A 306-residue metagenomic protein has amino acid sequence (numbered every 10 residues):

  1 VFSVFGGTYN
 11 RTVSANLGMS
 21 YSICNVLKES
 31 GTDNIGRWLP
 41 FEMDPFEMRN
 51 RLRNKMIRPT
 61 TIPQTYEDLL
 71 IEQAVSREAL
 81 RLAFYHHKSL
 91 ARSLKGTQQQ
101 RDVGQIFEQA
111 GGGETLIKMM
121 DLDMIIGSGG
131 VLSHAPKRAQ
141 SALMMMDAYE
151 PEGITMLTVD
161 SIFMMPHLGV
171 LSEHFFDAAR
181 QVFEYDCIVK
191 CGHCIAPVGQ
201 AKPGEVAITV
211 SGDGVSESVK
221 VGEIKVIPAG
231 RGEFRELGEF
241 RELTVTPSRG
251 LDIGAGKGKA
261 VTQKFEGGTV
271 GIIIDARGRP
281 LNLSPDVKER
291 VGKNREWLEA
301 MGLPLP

Functional and structural regions predicted by a protein language model:
F2-P306: Helical "lid/coupling" subdomains associated with nucleotide-phosphate turnover
